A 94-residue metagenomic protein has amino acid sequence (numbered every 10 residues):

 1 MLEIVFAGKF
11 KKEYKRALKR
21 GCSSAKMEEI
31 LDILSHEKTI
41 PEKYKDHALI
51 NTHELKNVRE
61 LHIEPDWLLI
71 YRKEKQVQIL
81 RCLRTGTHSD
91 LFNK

Functional and structural regions predicted by a protein language model:
M1, K9-K12, K19-S24, R59-L68 (+1 more regions): Enriched for short, Lys/Arg-rich terminal
K12, E29-D32: Generic recognition of well-ordered alpha-helical segments within structured catalytic/regulatory domains
S23-M27, E42: A structural signal for well-ordered alpha-helical scaffolds and beta->alpha junctions
E29, I50, N93-K94: Short, intrinsically disordered/low-complexity patches at protein termini and at juxtamembrane boundaries
I33-L34, T85: Conserved catalytic core of Hanks-type protein kinase domains
S35-H62: A short, surface-exposed loop/turn module that caps and links secondary-structure elements
